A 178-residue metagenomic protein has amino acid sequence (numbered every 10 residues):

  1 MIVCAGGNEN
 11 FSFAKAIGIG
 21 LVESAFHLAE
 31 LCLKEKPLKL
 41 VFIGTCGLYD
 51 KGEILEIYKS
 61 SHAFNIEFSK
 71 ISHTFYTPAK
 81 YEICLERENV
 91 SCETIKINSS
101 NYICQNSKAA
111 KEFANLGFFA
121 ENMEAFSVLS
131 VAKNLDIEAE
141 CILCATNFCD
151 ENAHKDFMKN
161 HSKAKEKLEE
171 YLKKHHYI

Functional and structural regions predicted by a protein language model:
M1-C84, F119: Metabolite-binding pocket within alpha/beta catalytic cores that recognizes anionic/polar moieties
N8, C144-F148: Short connector loops/turns at beta-strand edges and beta->alpha or beta->beta junctions
L21, G47, N101-C104, T146: Residue-level detector of flexible, active-site-proximal loop/helix-junction positions within diverse enzyme catalytic
V22-F26, E35, M123-F126, K159 (+2 more regions): Conserved active-site and cofactor/substrate-binding residues in soluble primary-metabolism enzymes
C32-L33, K133, H176: N-terminal cationic-hydrophobic initiation segments that often serve targeting/anchoring roles
H73-A139, C144: Active-site rim beta-loop-alpha module in soluble metabolic enzymes
N106-S107, F148-N152: Short acidic/His/Gly/Ser-rich catalytic and metal-binding motifs that mark active-site loops of diverse hydrolases
D150-I178: His/Asp/Glu-rich mid-to-C-terminal helical/loop segments that flank catalytic regions of hydrolases
